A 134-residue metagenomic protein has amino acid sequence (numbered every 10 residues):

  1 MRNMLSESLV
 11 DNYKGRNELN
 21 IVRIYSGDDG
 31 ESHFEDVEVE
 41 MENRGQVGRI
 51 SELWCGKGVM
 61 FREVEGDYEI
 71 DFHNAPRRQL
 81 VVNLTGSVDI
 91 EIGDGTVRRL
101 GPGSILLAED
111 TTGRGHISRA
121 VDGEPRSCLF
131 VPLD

Functional and structural regions predicted by a protein language model:
E7-Y25: Short acidic, Pro/Gly- and aromatic-enriched capping/linker segments at domain boundaries
G27-D29, N83: Short, acidic, Ser/Thr-enriched surface-loop or helix-capping motifs
E38-V47, K57-A75, D110-G113: Conserved short histidine dyad/triad with adjacent acidic residue
R49-L53, E69-A75, E91-I92, R98-R99 (+1 more regions): Short histidine-centered beta-strand/loop micro-motifs that create catalytic or ligand/metal-coordination sites
E63, G93-T111: Short acidic-glycine-tyrosine-enriched beta hairpin
E63-G66, H73-I90, L129-P132: Short, conserved beta-strand element in jelly-roll/cupin
I105-T111, V121-D134: A short hydrophobic beta-strand segment most commonly corresponding to one strand of the jelly-roll/cupin
